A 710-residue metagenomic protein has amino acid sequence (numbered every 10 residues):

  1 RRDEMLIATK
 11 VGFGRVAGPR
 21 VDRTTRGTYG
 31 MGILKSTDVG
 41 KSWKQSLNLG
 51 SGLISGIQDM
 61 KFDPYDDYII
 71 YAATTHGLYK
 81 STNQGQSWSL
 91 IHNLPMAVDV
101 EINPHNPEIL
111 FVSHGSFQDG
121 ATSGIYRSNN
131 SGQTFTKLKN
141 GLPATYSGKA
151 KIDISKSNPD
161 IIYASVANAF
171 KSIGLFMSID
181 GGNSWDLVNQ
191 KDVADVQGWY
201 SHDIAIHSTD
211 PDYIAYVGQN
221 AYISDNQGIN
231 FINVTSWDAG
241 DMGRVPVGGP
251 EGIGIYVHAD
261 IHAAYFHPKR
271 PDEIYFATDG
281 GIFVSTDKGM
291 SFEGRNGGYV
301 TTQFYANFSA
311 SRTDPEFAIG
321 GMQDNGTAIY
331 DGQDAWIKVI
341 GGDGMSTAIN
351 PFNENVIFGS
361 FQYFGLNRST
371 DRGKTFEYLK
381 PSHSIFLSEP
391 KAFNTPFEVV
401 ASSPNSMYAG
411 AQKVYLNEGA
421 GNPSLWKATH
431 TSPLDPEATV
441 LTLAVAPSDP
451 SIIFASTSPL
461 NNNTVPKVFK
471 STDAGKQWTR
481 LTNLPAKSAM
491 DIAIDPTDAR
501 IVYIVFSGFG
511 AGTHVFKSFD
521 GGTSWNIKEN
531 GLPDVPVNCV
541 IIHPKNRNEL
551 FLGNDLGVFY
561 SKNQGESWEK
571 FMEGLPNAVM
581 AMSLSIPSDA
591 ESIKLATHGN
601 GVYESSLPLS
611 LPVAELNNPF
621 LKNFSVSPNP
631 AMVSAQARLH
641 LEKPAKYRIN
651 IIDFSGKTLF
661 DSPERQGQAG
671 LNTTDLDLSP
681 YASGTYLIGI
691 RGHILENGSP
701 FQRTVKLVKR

Functional and structural regions predicted by a protein language model:
R1-L609: Beta-propeller blade termini and top-face loops
T28, L425-A428, D491, L616 (+3 more regions): Hydrophobic transmembrane signal anchors and adjacent membrane-proximal interface regions, especially in viral
L138, K528, F571, P612 (+3 more regions): Terminal low-complexity, poorly structured segments
S606-F620: Low-complexity, Pro/Thr/Ser/Gly/Ala-rich linker/spacer regions in secreted, extracellular modular proteins
N618-S627, A631-R710: C-terminal outer-membrane/trafficking sorting elements
